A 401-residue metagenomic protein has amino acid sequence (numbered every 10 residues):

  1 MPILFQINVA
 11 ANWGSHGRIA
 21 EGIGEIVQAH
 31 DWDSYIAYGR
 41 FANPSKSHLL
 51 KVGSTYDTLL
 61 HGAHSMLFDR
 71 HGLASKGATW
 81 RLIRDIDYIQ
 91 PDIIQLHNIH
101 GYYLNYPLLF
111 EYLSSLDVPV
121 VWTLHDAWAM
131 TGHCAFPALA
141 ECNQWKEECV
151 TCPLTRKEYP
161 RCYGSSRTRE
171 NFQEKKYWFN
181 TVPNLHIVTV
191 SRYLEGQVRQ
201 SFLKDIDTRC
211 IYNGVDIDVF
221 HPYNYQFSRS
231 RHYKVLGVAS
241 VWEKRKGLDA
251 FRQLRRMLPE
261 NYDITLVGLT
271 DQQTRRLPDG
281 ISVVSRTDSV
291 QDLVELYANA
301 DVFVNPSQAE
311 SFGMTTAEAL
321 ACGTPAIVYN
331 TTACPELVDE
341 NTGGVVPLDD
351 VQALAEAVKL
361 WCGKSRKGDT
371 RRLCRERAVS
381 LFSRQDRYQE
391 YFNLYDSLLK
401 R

Functional and structural regions predicted by a protein language model:
Y193, G214: Carbohydrate-associated surface elements
F227-K246, R252-R256: Conserved donor-binding/catalytic core segment of Leloir-type glycosyltransferases
D271-Q291: Nucleotide-activated donor-binding/catalytic signature segment of Leloir-type glycosyltransferases, i.e., the conserved
E295-A300: Short alpha-helical donor nucleotide-sugar binding micro-motif in glycosyltransferases
Q308: Aromatic "clamp/platform" in nucleotide-sugar-dependent glycosyltransferases that forms part of the donor/acceptor
P325-V328: Short hydrophobic beta-strand element within catalytic cores of glycosyltransferases and related nucleotide-activated
E340, G344-V351, L360-R366: Conserved acidic donor-binding segment of nucleotide-sugar-dependent glycosyltransferases
R366-L399: A charged, aromatic-enriched C-terminal amphipathic alpha-helix characteristic of glycosyltransferases across folds
